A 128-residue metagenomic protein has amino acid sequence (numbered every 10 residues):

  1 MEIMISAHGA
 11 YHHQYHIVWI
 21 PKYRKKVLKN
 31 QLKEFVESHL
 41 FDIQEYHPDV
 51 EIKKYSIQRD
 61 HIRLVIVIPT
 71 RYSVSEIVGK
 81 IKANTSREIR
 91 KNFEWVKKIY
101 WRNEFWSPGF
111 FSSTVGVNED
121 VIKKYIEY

Functional and structural regions predicted by a protein language model:
M1-Y128: Basic nucleic-acid-binding interfaces
